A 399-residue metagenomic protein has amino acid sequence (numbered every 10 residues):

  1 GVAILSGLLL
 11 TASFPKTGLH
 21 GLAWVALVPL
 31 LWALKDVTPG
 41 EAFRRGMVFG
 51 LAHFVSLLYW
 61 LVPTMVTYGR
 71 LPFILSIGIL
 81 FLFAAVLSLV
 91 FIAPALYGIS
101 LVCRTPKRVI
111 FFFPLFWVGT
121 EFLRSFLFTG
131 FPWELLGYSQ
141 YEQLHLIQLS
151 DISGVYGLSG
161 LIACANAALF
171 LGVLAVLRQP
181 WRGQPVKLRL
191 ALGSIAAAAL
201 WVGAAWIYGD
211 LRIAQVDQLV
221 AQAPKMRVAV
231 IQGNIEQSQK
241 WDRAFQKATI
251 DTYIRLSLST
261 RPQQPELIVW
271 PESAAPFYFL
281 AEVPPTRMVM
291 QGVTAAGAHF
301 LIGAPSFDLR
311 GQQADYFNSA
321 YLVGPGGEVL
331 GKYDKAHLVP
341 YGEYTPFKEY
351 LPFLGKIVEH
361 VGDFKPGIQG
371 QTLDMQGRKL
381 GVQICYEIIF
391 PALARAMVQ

Functional and structural regions predicted by a protein language model:
G1-I213, I250-D251: Membrane-embedded alpha-helical bundles of multi-pass enzymes that act on lipidic or dolichyl-linked glycan substrates
D210-Q399: Soluble catalytic domains of enzymes that build or remodel membrane lipids, polysaccharides, and related
